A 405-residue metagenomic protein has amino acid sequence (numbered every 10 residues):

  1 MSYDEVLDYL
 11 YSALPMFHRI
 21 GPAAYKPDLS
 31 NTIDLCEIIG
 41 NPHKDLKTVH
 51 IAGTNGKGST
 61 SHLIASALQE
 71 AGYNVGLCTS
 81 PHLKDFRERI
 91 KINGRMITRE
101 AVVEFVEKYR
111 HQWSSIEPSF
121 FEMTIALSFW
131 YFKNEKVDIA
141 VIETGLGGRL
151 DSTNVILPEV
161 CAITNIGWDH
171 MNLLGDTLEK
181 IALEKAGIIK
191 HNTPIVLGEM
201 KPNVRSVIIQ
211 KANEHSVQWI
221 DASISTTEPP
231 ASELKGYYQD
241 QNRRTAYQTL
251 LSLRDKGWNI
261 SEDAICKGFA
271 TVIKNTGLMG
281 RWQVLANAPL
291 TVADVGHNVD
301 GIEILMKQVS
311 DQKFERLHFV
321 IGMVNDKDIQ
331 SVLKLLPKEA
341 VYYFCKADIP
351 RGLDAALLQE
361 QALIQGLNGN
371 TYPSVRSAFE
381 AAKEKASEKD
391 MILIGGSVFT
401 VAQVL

Functional and structural regions predicted by a protein language model:
M1-G53, T60, S66-A71: Short functional linear segments
P22-L29, D34-D45, E70-I156, L174: ATP-dependent carboxylate-amine ligase catalytic core
C78, P194-E199, V320-I321, A340-D348: Short internal beta-strands
P81, T124-L173, R205-E233, L278: Extended acidic/charged loop-beta regions that coordinate divalent cations and stabilize anionic phosphate/carboxylate
I139-T144, S152-A162, I166-H170, K180 (+1 more regions): Nucleotide phosphate-binding/pyrophosphate-handling subdomain across enzymes that bind or process nucleotide phosphates
E159-V160, L173-K180, K185-I188, T193-L251 (+1 more regions): Internal gly/pro-rich beta-alpha loop/helix module that stabilizes soluble enzyme cofactors or their anionic handles
K201-I220, L290-T291, V332-M391: C-terminal helical cap/extension that packs against the catalytic core of soluble nucleotide-cofactor enzymes
S397: Active-site-proximal loop/hinge segments that shape catalytic or ion-binding/gating pockets
